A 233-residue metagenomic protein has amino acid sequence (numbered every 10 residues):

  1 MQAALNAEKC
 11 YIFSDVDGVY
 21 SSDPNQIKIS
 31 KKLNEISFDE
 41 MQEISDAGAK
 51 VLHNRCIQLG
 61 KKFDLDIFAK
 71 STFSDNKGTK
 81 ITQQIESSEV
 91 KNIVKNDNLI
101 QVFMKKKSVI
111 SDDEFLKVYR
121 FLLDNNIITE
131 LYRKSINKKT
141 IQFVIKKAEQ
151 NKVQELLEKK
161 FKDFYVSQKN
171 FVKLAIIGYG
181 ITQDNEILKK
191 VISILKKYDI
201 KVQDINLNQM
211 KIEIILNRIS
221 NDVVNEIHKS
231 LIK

Functional and structural regions predicted by a protein language model:
M1-K233: C-terminal catalytic "cap/lid" subdomain
